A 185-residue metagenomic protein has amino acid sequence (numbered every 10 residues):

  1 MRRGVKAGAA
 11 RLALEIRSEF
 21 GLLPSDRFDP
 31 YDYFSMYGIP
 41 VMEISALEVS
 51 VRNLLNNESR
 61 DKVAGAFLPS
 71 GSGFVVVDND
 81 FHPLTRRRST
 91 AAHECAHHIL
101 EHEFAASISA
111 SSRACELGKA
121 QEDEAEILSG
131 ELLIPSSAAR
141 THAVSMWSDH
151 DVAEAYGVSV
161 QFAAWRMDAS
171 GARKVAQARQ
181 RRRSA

Functional and structural regions predicted by a protein language model:
M1-A185: Active-site hotspot residues in diverse enzymes, especially metal/ion-binding acidic/histidine motifs
